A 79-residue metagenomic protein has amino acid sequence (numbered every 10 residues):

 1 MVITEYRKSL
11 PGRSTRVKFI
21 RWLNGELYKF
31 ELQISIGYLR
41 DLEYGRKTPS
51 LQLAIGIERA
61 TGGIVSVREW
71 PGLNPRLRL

Functional and structural regions predicted by a protein language model:
M1-E26, I64-L77: A short, Lys/Arg-rich alpha-helix, primarily the initiator
T15-R16, I20, I36, S50 (+1 more regions): Helix-turn-helix DNA-binding elements, focusing on the entry/boundary residues of the two helices that contact DNA
R21, F30, R59: Alpha-helical residues within the helix-turn-helix
G25-P49: Recognition helix of helix-turn-helix/homeodomain-like DNA-binding domains that insert into the DNA major groove
R46-S50, R76-L79: Short, solvent-exposed alpha-helical "recognition" segments
T48-R68: DNA major-groove recognition helix of helix-turn-helix/homeodomain DNA-binding modules
